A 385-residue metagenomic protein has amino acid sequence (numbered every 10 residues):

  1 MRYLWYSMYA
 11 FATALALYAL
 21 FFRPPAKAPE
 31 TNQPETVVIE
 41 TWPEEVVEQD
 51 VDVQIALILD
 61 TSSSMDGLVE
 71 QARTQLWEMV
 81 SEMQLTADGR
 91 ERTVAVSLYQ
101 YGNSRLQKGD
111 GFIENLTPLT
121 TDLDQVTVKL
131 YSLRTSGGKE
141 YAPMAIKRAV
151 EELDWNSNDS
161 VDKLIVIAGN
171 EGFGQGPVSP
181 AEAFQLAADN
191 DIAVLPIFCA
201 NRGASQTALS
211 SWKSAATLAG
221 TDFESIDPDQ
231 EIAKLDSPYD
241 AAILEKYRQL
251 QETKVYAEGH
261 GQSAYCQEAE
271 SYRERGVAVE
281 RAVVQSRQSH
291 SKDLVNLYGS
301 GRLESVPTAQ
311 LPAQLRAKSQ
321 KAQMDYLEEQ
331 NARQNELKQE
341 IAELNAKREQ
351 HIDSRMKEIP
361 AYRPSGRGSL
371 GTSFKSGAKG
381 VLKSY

Functional and structural regions predicted by a protein language model:
Y3-Y6, L15-A56, S62-E70, L85: Acidic, polar low-complexity linker/tail segments
T41, N115-K163, G174, G203-L209: Von Willebrand factor
E48-I113, I146, I165-V166: Von Willebrand factor
Q49-S63, D124-S132, E304-Q310, R316-Q320: Acidic/histidine-rich, surface-exposed loop or edge segments in extracytoplasmic proteins
D60, A72, L98, I146 (+5 more regions): DG-centered beta-turn motif at the end of beta-strands
T61-D66, Y101-Q107, T135-G138, N170-Q175 (+2 more regions): Solvent-exposed loop/turn segments at secondary-structure junctions within structured extracellular/periplasmic domains
E171-L218, P238: VWA/integrin I-like adhesion module and closely mimicked acidic/polar interface patches used
A219, F223-R302, E328, N335-L370: C-terminal "exit" segments of structured domains
